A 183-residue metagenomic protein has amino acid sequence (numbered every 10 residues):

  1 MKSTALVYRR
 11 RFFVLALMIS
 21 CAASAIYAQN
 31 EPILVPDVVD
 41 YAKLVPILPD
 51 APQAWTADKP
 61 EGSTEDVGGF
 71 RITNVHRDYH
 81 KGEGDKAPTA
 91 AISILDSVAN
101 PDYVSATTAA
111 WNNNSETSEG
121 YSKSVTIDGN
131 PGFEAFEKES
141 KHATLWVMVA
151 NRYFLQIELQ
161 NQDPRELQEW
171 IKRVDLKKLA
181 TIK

Functional and structural regions predicted by a protein language model:
K2-V14: Bacterial N-terminal signal peptides that target proteins for export
F13-A23: Bacterial N-terminal signal peptides
V14, N74-H76, T89, T144 (+1 more regions): Broad gene-expression machinery/nucleic-acid interaction feature
S24-A28: Sec/Tat signal peptide C-region and signal peptidase I cleavage site
Q29-L34, K81, S115-K183: A short, solvent-exposed beta-edge/loop patch
E31-S140: Short, solvent-exposed recognition patches
